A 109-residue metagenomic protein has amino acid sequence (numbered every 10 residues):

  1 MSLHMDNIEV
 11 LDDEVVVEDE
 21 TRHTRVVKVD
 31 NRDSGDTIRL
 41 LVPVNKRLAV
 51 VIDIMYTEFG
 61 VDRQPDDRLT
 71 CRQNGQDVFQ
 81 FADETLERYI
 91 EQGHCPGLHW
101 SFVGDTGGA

Functional and structural regions predicted by a protein language model:
S2-A109: Ubiquitin system architectures
